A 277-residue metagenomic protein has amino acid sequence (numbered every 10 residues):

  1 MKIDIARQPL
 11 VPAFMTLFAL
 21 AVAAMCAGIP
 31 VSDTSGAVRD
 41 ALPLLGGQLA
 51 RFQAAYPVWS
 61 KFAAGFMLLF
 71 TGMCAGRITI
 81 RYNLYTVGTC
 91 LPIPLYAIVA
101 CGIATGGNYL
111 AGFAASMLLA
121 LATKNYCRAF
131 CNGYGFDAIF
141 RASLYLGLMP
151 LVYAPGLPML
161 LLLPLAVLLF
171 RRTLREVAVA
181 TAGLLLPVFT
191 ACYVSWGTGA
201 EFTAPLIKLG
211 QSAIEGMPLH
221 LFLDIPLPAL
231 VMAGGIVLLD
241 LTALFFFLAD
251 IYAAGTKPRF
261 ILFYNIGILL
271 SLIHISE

Functional and structural regions predicted by a protein language model:
D40-A55, L206-L230: Juxtamembrane membrane-water interface segments that cap and precede transmembrane helices
P57, I93-F113, N125: Aromatic- and kink-enriched transmembrane "portal" helix at the membrane-lumen/periplasm boundary that abuts
F66-Y82: Transmembrane-helix motifs of polytopic, lipid-linked glycan transferases
T79-V99, M117: Transmembrane-helix signature of polytopic, membrane-embedded enzymes that assemble or transfer cell-envelope glycans
A122-D137: Membrane-interface transmembrane helices that cradle and orient dolichyl/undecaprenyl
A138-V152: Membrane-interface alpha helices of multi-pass inner-membrane proteins
M159-L185: Perimembrane helix-loop-helix junctions
I273-I275: Conserved small/polar residues in nucleotide/adenosyl-binding loops
